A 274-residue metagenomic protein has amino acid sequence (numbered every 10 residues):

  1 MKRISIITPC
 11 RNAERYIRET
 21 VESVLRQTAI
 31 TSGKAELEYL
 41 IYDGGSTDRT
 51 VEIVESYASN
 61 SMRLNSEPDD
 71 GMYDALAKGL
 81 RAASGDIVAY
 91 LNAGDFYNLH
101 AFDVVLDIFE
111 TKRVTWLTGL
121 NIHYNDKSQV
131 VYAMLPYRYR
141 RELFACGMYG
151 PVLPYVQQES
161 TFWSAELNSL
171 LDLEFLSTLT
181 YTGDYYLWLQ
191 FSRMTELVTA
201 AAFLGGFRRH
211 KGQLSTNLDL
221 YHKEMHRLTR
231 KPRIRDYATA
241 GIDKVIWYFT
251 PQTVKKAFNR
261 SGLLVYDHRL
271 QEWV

Functional and structural regions predicted by a protein language model:
R3-S5, E38, Y186: Cell-envelope/extracellular polymer assembly enzymes that use nucleotide-activated donors
A13-T28: Short, well-formed alpha-helical segments that are part of the catalytic scaffolds of diverse glycosyltransferases
S23, Y42-E52: A conserved acidic beta->alpha catalytic loop
G33-G45, N65-S66: Short beta-strand/loop segment that forms part of the nucleotide-sugar
S66-A83: Glycine-rich, basic loop-to-helix element that forms the pyrophosphate-binding segment of sugar-nucleotide handling
V88: Short aromatic/hydrophobic "clamp" motif used to bind/position activated sugar donors
F96, H100-A133: Conserved donor NDP-sugar-binding/catalytic core segment of glycosyltransferases
A133, Y137-M225: Conserved nucleotide-sugar donor-binding catalytic segment
